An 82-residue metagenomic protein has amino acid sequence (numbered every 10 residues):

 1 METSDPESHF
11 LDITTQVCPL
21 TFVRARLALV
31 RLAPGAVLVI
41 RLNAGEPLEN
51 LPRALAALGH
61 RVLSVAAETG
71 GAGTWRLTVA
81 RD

Functional and structural regions predicted by a protein language model:
M1-I13: Right-handed parallel beta-helix/beta-solenoid
M1-T3, V30, T69: Short secondary-structure boundary/capping segments
S8, V37-V39, T74-R76: Intrinsic-disorder/low-complexity, polar/charged segments enriched in Ser/Thr/Lys/Arg/Asp/Glu/Gln
D12-V65: Amphipathic, hydrophobic secondary-structure cores in small proteins
L63-D82: C-terminal edge-of-domain segments
